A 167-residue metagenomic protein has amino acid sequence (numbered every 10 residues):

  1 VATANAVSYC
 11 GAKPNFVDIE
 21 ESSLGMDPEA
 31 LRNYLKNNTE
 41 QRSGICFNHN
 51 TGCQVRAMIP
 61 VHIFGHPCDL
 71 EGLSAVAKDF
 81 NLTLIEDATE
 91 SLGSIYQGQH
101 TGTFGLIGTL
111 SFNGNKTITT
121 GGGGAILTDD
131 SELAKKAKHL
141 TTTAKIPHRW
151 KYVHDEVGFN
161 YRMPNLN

Functional and structural regions predicted by a protein language model:
V1-I63, P67-D79, T83-A88, I95: PLP-dependent aminotransferase-like
A2-S8, P14-F16, Q41, D69-E71 (+5 more regions): Residue-level detector of solvent-exposed, low-hydrophobicity positions
N33-L35, H100-F104: Short, hinge-like loop/turn segments at secondary-structure boundaries
S91-Q97, F104-N167: Active-site region of PLP-dependent enzymes
